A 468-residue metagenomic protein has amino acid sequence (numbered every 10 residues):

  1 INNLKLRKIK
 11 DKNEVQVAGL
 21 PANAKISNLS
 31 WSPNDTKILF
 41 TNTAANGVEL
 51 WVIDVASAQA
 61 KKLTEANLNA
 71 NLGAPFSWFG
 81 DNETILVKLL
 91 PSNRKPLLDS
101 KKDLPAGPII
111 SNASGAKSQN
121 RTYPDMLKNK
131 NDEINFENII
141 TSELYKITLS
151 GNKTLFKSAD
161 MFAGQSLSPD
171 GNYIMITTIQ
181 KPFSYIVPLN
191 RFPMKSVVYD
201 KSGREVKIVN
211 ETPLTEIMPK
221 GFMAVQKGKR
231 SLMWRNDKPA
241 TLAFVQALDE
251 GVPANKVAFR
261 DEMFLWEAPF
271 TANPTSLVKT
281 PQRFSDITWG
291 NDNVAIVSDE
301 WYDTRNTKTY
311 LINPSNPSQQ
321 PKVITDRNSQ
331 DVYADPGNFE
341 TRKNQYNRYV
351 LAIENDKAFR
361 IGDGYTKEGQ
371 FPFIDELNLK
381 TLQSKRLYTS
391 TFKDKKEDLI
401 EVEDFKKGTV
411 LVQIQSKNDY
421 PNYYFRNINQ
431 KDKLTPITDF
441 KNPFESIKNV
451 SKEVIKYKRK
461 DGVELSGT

Functional and structural regions predicted by a protein language model:
I1-K433, D439-N449, E464: Beta-propeller folds
I455-K458: Short acidic-hydrophobic surface loop/beta-edge motif
D461-T468: A short loop-to-beta-strand scaffold at the N-terminal edge of the catalytic core in hydrolase folds
